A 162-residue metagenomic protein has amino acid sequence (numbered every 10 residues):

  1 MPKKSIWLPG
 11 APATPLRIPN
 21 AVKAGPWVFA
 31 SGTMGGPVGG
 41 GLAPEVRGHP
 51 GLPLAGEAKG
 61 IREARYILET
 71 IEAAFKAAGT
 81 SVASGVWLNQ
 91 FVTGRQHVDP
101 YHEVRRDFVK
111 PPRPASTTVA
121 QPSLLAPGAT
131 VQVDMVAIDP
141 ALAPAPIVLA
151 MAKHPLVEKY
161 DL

Functional and structural regions predicted by a protein language model:
M1-E69, A73-W87, V92-L162: N-terminal presequence-like segments and the immediate start of the first folded domain
